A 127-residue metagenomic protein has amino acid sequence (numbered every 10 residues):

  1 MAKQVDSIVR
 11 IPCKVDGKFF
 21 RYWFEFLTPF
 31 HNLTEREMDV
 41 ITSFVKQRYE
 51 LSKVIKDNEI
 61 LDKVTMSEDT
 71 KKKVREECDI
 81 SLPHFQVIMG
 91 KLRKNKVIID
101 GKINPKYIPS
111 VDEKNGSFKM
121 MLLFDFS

Functional and structural regions predicted by a protein language model:
M1-H31: Long, low-complexity, charged/polar intrinsically disordered regions in eukaryotic proteins
M1-R10, K73, K91, N104: Positively charged, low-complexity terminal tracts and the immediately adjacent first secondary-structure elements
N32-L33, I80: Alpha-helical hairpin
L33-D69: Short helix->loop/beta-hairpin flanking segments within DNA-binding domains
V64-L82: Short helix-coil junctions and helix-kink-helix linkers
I80, F85-Q86, G90-K106: A short, conserved structural fragment
D112-S127: Short, amphipathic alpha-helical interaction segments positioned at domain boundaries
